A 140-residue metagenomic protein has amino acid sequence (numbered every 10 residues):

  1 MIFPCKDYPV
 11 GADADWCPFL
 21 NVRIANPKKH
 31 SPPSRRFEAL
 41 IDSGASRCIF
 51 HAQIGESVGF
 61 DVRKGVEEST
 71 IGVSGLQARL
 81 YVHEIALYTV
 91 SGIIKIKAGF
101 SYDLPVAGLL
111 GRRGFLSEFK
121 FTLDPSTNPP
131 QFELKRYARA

Functional and structural regions predicted by a protein language model:
M1-A140: Pepsin/retropepsin-fold aspartyl endopeptidases
